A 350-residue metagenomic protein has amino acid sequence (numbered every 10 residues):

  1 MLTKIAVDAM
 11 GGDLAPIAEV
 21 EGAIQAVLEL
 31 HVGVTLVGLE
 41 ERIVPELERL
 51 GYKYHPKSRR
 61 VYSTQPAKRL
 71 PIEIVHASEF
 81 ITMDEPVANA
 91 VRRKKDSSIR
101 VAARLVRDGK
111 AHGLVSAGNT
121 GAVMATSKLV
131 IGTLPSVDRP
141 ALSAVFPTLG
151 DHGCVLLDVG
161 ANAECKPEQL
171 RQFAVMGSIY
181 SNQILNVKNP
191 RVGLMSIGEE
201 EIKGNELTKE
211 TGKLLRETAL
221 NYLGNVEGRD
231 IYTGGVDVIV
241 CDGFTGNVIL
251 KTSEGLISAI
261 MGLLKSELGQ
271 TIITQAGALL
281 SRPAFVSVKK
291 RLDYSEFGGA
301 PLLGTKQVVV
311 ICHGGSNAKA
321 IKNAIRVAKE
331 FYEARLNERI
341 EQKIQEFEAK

Functional and structural regions predicted by a protein language model:
M1, D8, L28, Q65-K68 (+12 more regions): Solvent-exposed alpha-helices and their adjacent loops that cap or buttress functional pockets in soluble metabolic
M1-P45: N-terminal phosphate-binding or glycine-rich loops at protein starts, especially the Walker A/P-loop of NTPases
I5-I17, A161-R171, I311-A318: Short, glycine-rich nucleotide/cofactor-binding loops
D8, V37-G38, E73-V75, S116-G118 (+6 more regions): Short beta-strand segments
I17-A18, V27-T35, E41, A163-G228 (+2 more regions): Glycine-rich phosphate/diphosphate-binding loop of Rossmann-like nucleotide-binding domains
Y52-Y54, V61-D108: Phosphate/nucleotide-donor binding subsite
K128-H152, L156, G235-I239, G243-K350: Glycine-rich phosphate/nucleotide-binding loop
